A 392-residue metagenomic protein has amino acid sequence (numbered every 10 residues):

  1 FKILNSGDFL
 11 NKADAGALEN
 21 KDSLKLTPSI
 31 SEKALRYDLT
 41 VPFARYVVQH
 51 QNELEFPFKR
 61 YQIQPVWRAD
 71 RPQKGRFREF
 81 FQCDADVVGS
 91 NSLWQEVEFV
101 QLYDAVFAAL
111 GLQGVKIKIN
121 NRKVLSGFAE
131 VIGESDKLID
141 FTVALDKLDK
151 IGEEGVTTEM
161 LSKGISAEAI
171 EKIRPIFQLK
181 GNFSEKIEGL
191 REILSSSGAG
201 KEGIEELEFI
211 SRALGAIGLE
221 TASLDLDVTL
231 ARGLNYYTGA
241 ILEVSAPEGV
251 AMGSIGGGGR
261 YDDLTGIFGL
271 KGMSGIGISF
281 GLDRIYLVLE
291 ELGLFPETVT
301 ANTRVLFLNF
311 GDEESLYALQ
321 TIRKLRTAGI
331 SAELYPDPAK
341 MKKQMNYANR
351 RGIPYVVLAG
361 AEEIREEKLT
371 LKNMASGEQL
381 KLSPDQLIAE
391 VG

Functional and structural regions predicted by a protein language model:
F1-A34: Polyanion/phosphate-binding surface patch
F1-F9, E134-G155, A246: Acidic, His- and aromatic-enriched active-site or binding-groove loops in soluble protein domains that engage sugars
K21-I30, D38-N52, K59-L112, M160-G392: Positively charged, Gly/Ser-enriched RNA/tRNA-binding surfaces
F99, N121-V124, A144, E206: Internal, well-ordered alpha-helical segments in soluble enzyme and binding-protein domains
D104-A108, K123-I132: Hydrophobic mid-domain F-helix/FG-region of cytochrome P450s
G114-V124, F141-T142, L224-T229: Short, surface-exposed recognition loops or helix-turn segments adjacent to catalytic cores
I117-N120, L148-E153, E202: Short acidic alpha-helix initiation/capping motifs at coil-to-helix transition points, especially at protein N-termini
